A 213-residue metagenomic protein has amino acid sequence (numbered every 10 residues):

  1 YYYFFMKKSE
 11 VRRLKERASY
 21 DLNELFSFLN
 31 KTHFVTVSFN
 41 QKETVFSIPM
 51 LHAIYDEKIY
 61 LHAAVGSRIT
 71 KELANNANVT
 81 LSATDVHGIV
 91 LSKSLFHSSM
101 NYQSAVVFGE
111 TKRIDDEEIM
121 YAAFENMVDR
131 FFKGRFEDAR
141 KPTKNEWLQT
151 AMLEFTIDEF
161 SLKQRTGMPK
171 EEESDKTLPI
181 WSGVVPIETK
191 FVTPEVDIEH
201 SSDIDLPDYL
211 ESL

Functional and structural regions predicted by a protein language model:
F4-M6, M120-L213: C-terminal edge-of-domain segments
K7-Y60: An N-terminal domain-cap segment
F26, L95-H97, P142-K144: A generic local secondary-structure boundary/capping motif
S47-M50, I59-V65, I69-N75: Glycine/small-residue-rich interface belts in oligomeric ring/scaffold proteins and their assembly partners
K58, N78, E110, E159-S161: Structural motif
G66-N126: Short, structured beta-strand-loop surface elements
